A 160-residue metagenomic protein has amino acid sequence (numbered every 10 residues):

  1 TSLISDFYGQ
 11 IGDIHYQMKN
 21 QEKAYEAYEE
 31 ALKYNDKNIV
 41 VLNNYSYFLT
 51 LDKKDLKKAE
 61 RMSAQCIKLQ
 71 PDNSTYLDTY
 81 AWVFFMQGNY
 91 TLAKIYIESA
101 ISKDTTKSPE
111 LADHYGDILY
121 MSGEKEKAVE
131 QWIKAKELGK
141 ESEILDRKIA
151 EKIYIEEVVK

Functional and structural regions predicted by a protein language model:
S2, D36, P71, T105-T106 (+1 more regions): Short coil turns that delineate tetratricopeptide repeat
G9, Y16, T50-L51, F85 (+1 more regions): Position-specific recognition of the canonical hydrophobic site in helix A of tetratricopeptide repeat
D13, Y47-F48, W82, D117: Residue-level recognition of tetratricopeptide repeat
K19, K53-K54, G88, G123: Residue-level detector of the short coil/turn that links helix A to helix B within each tetratricopeptide repeat
